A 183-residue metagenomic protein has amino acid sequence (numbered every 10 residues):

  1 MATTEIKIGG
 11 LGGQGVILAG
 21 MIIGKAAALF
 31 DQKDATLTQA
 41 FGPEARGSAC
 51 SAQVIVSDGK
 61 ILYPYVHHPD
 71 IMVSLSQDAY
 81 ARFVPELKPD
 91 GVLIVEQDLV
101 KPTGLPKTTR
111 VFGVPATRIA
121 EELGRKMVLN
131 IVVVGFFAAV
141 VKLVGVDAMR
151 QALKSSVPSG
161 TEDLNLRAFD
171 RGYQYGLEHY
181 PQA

Functional and structural regions predicted by a protein language model:
M1-A183: Active-site cofactor/cluster-binding pocket
